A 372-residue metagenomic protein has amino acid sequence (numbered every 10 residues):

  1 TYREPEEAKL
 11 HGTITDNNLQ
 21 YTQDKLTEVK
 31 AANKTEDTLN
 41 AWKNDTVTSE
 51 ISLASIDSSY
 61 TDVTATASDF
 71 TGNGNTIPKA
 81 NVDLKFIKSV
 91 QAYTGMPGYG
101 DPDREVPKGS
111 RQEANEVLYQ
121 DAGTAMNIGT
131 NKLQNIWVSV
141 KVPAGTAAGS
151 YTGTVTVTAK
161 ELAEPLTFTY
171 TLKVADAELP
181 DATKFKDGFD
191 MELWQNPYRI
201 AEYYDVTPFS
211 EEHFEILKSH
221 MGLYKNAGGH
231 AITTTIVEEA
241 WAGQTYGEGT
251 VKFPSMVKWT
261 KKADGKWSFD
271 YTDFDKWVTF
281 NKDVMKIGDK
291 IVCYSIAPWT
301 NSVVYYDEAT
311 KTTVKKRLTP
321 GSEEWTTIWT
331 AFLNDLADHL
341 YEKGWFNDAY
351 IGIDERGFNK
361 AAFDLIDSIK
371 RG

Functional and structural regions predicted by a protein language model:
T1-N33, I56-V138: Surface-exposed binding patches on compact interaction domains or structured appendages
T1-T46, I56-D57, A163-P208: Long, low-complexity ectodomains and other extracytoplasmic segments of secretory-pathway proteins
D24-V29, T38-W42, R111-E116, G129-L133 (+4 more regions): Short linear motifs at secondary-structure transitions and domain/linker junctions
T35-E36, G123, V140, K266 (+1 more regions): Residue-level detector of alpha-helix boundaries and kinks
N40, S52-T71, G123-F185, F214: Extended acidic/polar, glycine-enriched regions that form or flank non-catalytic beta-rich accessory modules
N44-D45, A54-Y60, P143-A147, L223-H230 (+1 more regions): Short, solvent-exposed loop/edge-beta patches enriched in aromatic
V47-S49, H220: Short N-terminal amphipathic alpha-helix/helix-capping patch enriched in small hydrophobics with frequent Ser/Thr
G109-S110, T152-A159, T171-G372: Aromatic-lined carbohydrate-binding surfaces of glycoside hydrolases
